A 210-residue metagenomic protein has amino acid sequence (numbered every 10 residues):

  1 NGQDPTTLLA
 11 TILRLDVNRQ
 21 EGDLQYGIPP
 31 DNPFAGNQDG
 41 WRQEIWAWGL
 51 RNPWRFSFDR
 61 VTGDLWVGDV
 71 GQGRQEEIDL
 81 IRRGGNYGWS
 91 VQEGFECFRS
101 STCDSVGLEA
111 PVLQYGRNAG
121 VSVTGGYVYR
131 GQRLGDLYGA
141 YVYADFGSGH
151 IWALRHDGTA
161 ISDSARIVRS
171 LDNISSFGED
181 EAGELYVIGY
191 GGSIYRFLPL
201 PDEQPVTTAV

Functional and structural regions predicted by a protein language model:
N1-S164, Y195-L200: Beta-propeller domain segments
W54, L171-S175: Short small/polar-residue motifs
R166-S170: Short loop/turn motifs that cap or connect beta-strands within the blades of beta-propeller-type repeat domains
S175-D202: Blade-level signature of beta-propeller repeat domains, shared across WD40, Kelch, NHL, RCC1 and BNR/Asp-box propellers
E203-V210: Boundary/junction segments of secreted and surface-exposed precursor proteins
